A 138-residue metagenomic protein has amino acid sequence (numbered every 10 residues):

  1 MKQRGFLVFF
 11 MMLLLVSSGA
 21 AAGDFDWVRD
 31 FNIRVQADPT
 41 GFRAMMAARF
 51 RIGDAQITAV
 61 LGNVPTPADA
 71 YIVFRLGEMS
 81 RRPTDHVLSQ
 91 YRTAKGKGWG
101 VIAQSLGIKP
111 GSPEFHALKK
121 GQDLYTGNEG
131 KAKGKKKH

Functional and structural regions predicted by a protein language model:
M1-L7: Bacterial N-terminal signal peptides that target proteins for export
L7-V8, A44: Short, functionally important structural connectors and interaction interfaces within domains
V8-S17: Bacterial N-terminal signal peptides
A22-H138: General marker for long, soluble alpha-helical cores
